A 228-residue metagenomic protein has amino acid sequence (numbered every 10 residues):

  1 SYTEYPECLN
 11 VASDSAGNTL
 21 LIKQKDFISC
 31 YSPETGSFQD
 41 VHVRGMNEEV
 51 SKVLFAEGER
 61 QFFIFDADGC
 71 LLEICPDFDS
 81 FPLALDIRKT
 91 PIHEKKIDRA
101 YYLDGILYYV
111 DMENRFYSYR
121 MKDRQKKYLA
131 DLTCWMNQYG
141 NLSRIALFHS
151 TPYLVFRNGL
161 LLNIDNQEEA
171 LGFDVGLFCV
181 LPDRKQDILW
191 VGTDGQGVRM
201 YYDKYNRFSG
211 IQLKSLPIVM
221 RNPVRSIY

Functional and structural regions predicted by a protein language model:
S1-Y228: Carboxylate-rich, polar loop motifs that coordinate divalent cations or form catalytic acidic clusters
